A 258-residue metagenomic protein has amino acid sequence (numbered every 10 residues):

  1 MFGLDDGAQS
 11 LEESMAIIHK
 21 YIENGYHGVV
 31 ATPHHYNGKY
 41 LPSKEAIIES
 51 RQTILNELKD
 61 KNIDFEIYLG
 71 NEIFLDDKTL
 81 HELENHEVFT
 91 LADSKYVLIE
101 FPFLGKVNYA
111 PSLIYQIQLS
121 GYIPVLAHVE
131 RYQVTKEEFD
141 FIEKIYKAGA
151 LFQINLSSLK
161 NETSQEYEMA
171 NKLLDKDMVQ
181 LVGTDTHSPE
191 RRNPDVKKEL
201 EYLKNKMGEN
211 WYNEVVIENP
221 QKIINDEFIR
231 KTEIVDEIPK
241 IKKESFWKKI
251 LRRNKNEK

Functional and structural regions predicted by a protein language model:
M1, H34-H35, G70-F74, P102-L104 (+4 more regions): Active-site beta-loop-alpha junctions enriched in small/polar residues
M1-I63: An N-terminally biased module of ancient metal coordination in phosphate/nucleic-acid-related enzymes
I22, Q118, L174-D175: Non-catalytic positions within long, well-ordered alpha-helices that form the structural scaffold/packing of enzyme
K39-I47, K61-E66, R192-N219: Short acidic, glycine/proline-enriched helix-loop-strand junctions
L41-Q153, V235-E257: Extended substrate/RNA-proximal surfaces in nucleic-acid metabolism proteins
M178-P194: Short acidic/histidine-rich active-site segments
E201, N205-K258: Mid-to-C-terminal alpha-helical segments outside catalytic/metal-binding sites
